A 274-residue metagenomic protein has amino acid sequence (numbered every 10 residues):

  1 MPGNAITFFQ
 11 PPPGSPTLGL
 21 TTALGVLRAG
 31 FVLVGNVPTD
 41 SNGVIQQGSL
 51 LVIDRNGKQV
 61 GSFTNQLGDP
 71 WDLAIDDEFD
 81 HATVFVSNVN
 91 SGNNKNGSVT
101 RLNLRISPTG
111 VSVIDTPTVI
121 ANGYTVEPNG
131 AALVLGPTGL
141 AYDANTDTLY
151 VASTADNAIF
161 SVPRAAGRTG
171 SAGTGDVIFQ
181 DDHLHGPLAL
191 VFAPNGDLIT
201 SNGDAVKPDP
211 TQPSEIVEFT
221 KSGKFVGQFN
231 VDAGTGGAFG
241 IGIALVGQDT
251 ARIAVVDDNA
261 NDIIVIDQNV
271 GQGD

Functional and structural regions predicted by a protein language model:
M1, R101-S112, V162-G170, K221-G223 (+1 more regions): Short loop/turn segments immediately following beta-strands, especially the blade-tip and inter-blade linker loops
P2-L18, V52-D69, V113-A132, A165-L184 (+1 more regions): Surface-exposed loop and turn segments in beta-propeller and other repeat-based domains that flank or scaffold
P12-V32, D40, V44-S49, N65-V84 (+6 more regions): Beta-rich, blade/repeat-based domains predominating in secreted/periplasmic proteins but also intracellular
N36-T39, I45, E78, N88-N94 (+8 more regions): Short loop/turn segments immediately following the C-termini of beta-strands
G48-L51, G97-T100, A158-S161, D209 (+2 more regions): A short loop-to-beta-strand structural motif that recurs across blades of beta-propeller domains
N94-V99, N103, D115-V177, H185 (+1 more regions): Beta-propeller domains
A189, D197-G203, P208, E215-F219 (+2 more regions): Outer membrane beta-barrel transmembrane domains
G237-D274: Blade-level signature of beta-propeller repeat domains, shared across WD40, Kelch, NHL, RCC1 and BNR/Asp-box propellers
